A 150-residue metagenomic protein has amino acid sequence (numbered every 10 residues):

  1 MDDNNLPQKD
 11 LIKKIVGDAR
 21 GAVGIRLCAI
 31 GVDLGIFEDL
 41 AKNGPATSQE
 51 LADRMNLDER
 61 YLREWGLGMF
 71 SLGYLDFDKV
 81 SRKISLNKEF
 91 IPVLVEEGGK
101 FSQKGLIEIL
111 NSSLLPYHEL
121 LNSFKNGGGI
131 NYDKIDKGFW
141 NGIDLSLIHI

Functional and structural regions predicted by a protein language model:
D2, L6, G17-A22, L27-K42 (+2 more regions): Conserved Class I S-adenosyl-L-methionine-dependent methyltransferase catalytic core
D10-L11: N-lobe entry segment of adenylate-forming
S48-R54: A short acidic, leucine-rich amphipathic alpha-helix
